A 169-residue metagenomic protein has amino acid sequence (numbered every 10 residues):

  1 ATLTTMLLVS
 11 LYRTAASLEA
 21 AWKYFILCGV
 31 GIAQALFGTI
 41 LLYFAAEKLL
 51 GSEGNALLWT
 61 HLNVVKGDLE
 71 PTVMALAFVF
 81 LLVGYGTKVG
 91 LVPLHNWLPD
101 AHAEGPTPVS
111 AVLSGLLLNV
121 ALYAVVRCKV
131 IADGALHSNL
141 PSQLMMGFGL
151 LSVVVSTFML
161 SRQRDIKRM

Functional and structural regions predicted by a protein language model:
L3-M169: Hydrophobic transmembrane alpha-helices and their helix-loop junctions in integral membrane proteins
